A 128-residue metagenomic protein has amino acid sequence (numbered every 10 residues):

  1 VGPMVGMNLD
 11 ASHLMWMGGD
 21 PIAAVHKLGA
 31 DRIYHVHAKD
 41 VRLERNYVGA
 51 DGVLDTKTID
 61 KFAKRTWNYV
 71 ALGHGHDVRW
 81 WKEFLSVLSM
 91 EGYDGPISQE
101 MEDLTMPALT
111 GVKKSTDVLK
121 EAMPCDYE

Functional and structural regions predicted by a protein language model:
V1-H74: Acidic/histidine-rich catalytic cores of soluble enzymes
V1-P3, E83-D94, C125-D126: A structural motif corresponding to the C-terminal end of an alpha-helix and its immediate exit/capping segment
D10, V36, L88, I97 (+1 more regions): Conserved, mostly hydrophobic/aromatic
M17, H76-W80, G111: Soluble or luminal CAZymes and related metallo-dependent hydrolases
A24, W80-F84, D103, K114-L119: A general structural detector for well-ordered alpha-helical segments in enzyme core domains, enriched
R32-Y34, N68, F84, Y93-Q99: A short pocket-lining beta-strand/turn micro-motif at the edge of beta-sheets
S98-A108: A short, acidic, flexible beta-alpha connecting loop/helix-capping segment that sits on the rim of active
A108-Y127: C-terminal helical cap(s) of enzyme catalytic domains, especially alpha/beta-barrels
